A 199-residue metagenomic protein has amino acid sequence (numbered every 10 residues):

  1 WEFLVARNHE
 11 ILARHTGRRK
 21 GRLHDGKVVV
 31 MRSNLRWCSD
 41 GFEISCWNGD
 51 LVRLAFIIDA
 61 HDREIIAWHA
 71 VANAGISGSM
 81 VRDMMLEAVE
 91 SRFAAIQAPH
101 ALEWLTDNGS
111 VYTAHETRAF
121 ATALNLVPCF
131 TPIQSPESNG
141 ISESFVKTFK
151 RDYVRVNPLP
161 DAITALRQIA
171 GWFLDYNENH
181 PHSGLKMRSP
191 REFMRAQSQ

Functional and structural regions predicted by a protein language model:
W1-Q199: Charged DNA-binding/catalytic regions of mobile-element recombinases
